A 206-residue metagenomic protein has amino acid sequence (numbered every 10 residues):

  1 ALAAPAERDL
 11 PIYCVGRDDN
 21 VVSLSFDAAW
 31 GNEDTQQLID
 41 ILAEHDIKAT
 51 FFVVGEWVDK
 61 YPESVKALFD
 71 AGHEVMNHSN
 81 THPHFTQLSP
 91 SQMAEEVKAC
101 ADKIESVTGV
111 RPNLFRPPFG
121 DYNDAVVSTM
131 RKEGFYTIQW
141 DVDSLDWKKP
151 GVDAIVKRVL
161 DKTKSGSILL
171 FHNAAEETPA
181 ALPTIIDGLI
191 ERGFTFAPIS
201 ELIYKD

Functional and structural regions predicted by a protein language model:
L2-L88, Q92-S106, V110-P112, E201-Y204: Active-site beta->alpha N-cap acidic-glycine motif
Q37, D59, P83-D206: Catalytic domains of cell-wall/extracellular-matrix polysaccharide-remodeling enzymes, centered on de-N-acetylation
